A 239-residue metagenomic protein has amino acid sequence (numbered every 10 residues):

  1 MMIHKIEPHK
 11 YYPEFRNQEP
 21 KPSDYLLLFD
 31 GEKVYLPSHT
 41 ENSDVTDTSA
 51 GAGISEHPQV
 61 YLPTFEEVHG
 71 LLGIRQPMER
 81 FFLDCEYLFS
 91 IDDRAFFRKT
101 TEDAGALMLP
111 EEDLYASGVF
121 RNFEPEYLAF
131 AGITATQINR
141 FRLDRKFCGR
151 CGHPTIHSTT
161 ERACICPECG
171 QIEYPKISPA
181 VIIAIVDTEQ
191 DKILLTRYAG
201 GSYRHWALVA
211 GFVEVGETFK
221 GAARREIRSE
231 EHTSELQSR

Functional and structural regions predicted by a protein language model:
M1-P125: N-terminal alpha-helical interaction blocks
G132, T136-I182: Acidic, metal-coordinating catalytic segment for phosphate/diphosphate chemistry, firing primarily on the Nudix
C164-L208, F212-V213: N-terminal strand-loop-strand
E217-T218: Surface-exposed, charge/polar-rich loops and edge strands
E231-S238: Conserved small/polar residues in nucleotide/adenosyl-binding loops
